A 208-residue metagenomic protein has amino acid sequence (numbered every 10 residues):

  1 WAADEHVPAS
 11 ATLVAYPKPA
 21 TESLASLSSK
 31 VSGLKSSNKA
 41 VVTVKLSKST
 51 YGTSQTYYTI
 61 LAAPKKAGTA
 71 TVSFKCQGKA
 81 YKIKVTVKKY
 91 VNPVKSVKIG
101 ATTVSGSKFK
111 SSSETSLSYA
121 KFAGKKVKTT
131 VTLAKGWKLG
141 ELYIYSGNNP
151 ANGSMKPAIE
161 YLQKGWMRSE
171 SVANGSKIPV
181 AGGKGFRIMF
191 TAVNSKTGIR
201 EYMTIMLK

Functional and structural regions predicted by a protein language model:
A3-A25, T86-K128, T132-N148, G153-G182 (+1 more regions): Predominantly extracytoplasmic/ectodomain segments of secreted and cell-surface proteins
S29-T50: Surface-exposed binding patches on compact interaction domains or structured appendages
T56-Y58: Short strand-edge motifs at loop-to-beta-strand transitions and within beta-strands of extracellular beta-rich domains
K66-G78, F186-A192: A short beta-strand micro-motif common to beta-rich folds, especially ectodomain repeats
A70-K89, L117-Y119: Short, structured interface segments
K75-I83, N194-T204: Short, exposed coil/turn segments at beta-strand boundaries within extracellular/luminal domains
T129, A192-N194: A composition-driven surface/loop motif
